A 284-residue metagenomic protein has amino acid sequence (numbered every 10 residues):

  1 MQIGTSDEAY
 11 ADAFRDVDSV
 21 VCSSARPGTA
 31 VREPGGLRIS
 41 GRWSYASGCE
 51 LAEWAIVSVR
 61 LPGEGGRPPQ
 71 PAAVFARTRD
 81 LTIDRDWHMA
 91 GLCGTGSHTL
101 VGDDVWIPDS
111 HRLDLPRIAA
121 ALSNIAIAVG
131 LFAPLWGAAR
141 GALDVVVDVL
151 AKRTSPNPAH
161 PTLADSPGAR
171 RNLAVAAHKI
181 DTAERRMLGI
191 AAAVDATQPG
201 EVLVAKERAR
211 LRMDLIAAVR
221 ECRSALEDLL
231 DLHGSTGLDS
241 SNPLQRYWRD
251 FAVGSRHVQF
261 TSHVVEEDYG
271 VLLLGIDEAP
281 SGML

Functional and structural regions predicted by a protein language model:
M1-A52: Glycine-rich flavin
I39-G41, G102, A139, A183 (+1 more regions): Buried hydrophobic positions in well-ordered alpha/beta secondary-structure cores of metabolic enzymes
Y45-G48, I127-L131, H257: Glycine-rich phosphate/pyrophosphate-binding beta-alpha loops
Y45-I83: A short core secondary-structure module
M89-D181: Glycine-rich beta->alpha junctions and the first turn(s) of the following alpha-helix
G137-R140, P167, A174-D181, R212 (+3 more regions): Generic structural signal for well-ordered, non-transmembrane alpha-helical segments in soluble/cytosolic regions
D181-A217, E227-L238: C-terminal helix-coil-helix/basic helical segment that borders enzyme active sites and/or dimer interfaces and provides
S235-L284: Glycine-rich phosphate/cofactor-binding loops in nucleotide/flavin-utilizing enzymes
